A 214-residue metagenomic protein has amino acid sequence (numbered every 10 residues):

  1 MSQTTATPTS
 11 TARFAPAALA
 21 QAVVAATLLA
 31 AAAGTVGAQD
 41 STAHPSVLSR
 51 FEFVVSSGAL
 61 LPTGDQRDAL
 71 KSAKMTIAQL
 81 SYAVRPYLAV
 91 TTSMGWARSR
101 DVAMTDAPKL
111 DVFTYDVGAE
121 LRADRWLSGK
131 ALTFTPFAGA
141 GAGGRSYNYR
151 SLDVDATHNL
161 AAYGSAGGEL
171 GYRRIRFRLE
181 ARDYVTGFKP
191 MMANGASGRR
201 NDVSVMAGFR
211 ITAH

Functional and structural regions predicted by a protein language model:
M1-L48, H214: Cleavable N-terminal export/targeting peptides
G34-Y82, V90, A142, M206-H214: Short glycine/proline- and aromatic-enriched beta-strand/turn motifs that initiate or cap beta-hairpins
Q39-S41, Q79-L152, N159, R210-H214: Gram-negative (and chloroplast) outer-membrane scaffold detector with strong preference for beta-barrel transmembrane
P45, R67-A73, D106-T114, D153-L160 (+1 more regions): Replace "Gram-negative outer membrane beta-barrel proteins" with "bacterial and organellar outer membrane beta-barrel
S49-V55, P86, V90-T92, Y115-V117 (+5 more regions): Transmembrane beta-strands of outer-membrane beta-barrel proteins
S57, M94-W96, D183: A mature extracytoplasmic/lumenal domain signature
G64-R67, D101-T105, Y147-S151, F177 (+1 more regions): Outer-membrane beta-barrel proteins
S99, K109-V112, G171-H214: Predominantly the C-terminal beta-signal and adjacent terminal strand-loop region of outer-membrane beta-barrel
